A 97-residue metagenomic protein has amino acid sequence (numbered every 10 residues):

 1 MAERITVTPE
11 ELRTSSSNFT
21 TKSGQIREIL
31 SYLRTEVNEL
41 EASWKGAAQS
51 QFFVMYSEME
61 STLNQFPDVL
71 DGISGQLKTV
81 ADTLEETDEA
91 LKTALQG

Functional and structural regions predicted by a protein language model:
M1-G97: N-terminal secretion-targeting helices of virulence/extracellular proteins, encompassing both classical Sec signal
